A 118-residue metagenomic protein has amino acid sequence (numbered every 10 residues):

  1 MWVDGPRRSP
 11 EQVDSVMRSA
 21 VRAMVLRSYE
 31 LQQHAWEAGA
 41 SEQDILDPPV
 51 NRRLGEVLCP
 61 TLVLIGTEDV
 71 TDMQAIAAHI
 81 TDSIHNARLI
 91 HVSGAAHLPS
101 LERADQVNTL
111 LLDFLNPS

Functional and structural regions predicted by a protein language model:
M1-Q12, W36-I45: Helix-loop "lid/cap" segments that line or gate small-molecule binding pockets
P6, P10, P48-P49, P60 (+2 more regions): Proline-rich intrinsically disordered, low-complexity coils
M17-D82, R88-H91: Conserved serine/cysteine hydrolase catalytic core
A78, S83-S118: Catalytic active-site module of serine/aspartate enzymes centered on a nucleophile-bearing elbow/loop
